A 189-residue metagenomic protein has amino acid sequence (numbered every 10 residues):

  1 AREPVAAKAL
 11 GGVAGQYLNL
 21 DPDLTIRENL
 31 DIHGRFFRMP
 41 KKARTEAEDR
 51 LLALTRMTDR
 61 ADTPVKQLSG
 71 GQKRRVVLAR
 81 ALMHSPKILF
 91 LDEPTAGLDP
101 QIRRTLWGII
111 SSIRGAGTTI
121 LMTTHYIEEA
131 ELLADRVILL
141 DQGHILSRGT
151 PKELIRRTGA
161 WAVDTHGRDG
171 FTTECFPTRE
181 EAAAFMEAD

Functional and structural regions predicted by a protein language model:
D31, R35, K42-R60: Conserved ABC ATPase "signature" region
P64-L68: Conserved ABC ATPase signature
S85: Conserved catalytic motifs of ABC-family nucleotide-binding domains
L89-D92: Catalytic Walker B motif of ABC-type/P-loop ATPase nucleotide-binding domains
R148-G149: ABC ATPase "signature
E153-D189: Short, charged/small-residue-rich alpha-helical element at the C-terminal edge of ABC transporter nucleotide-binding
